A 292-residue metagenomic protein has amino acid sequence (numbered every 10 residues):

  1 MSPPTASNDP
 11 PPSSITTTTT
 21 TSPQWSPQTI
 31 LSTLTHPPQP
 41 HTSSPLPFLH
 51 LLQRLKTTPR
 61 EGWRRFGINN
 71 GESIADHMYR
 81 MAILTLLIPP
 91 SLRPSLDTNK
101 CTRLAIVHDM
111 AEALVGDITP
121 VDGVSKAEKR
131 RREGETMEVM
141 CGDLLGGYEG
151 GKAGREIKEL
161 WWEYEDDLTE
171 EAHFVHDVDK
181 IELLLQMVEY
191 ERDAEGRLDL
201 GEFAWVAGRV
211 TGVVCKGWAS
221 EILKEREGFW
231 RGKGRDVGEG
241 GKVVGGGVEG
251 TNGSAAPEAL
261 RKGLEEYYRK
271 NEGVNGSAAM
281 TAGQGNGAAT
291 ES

Functional and structural regions predicted by a protein language model:
M1-S292: Alpha-helical, largely C-terminal catalytic domains that coordinate divalent metal ions via clustered Asp/Glu/His
